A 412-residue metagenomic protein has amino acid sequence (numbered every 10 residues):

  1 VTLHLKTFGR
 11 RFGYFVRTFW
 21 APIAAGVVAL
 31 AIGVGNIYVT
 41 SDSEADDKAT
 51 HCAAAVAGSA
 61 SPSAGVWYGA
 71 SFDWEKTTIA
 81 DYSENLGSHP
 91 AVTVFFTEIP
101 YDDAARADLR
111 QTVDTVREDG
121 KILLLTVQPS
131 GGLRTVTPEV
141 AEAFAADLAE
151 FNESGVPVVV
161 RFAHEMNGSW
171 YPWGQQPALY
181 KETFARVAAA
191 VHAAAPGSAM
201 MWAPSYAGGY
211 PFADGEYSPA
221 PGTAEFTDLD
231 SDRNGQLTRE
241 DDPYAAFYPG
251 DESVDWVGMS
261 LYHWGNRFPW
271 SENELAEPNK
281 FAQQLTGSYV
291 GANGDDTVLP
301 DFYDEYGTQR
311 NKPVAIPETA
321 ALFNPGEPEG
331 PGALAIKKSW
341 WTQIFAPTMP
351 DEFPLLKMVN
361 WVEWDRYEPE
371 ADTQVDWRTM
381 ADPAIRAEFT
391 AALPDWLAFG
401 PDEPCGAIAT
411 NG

Functional and structural regions predicted by a protein language model:
W20-N36: Hydrophobic membrane-insertion alpha-helices, especially the h-region of bacterial N-terminal signal peptides
N36, T40-A107: Boundary/entry segment of secreted carbohydrate-active catalytic domains
D47-H51, G58-D73, V158-V159, R310-G412: Substrate-binding cleft of secreted/luminal carbohydrate-active enzymes
A70-I79, F95-Q111, S130-F144, A178 (+7 more regions): Acidic-and-aromatic substrate-binding clefts and catalytic sites of carbohydrate-active enzymes
S71, V191-D241, W256-M259, R310-P325 (+1 more regions): Aromatic-lined carbohydrate-recognition surfaces of secreted/lumenal glycan-active proteins
A80-S88, A107-L123, A146-G155, F247-E252 (+2 more regions): Acidic (Asp/Glu)-rich catalytic clusters
Y101-G208, F212, A220-N234, T238 (+3 more regions): Substrate-binding cleft of extracellular glycoside hydrolase catalytic domains
R106-I122, T126-Q128, Y262-G326: Glycoside hydrolase catalytic-domain groove-lining segments
